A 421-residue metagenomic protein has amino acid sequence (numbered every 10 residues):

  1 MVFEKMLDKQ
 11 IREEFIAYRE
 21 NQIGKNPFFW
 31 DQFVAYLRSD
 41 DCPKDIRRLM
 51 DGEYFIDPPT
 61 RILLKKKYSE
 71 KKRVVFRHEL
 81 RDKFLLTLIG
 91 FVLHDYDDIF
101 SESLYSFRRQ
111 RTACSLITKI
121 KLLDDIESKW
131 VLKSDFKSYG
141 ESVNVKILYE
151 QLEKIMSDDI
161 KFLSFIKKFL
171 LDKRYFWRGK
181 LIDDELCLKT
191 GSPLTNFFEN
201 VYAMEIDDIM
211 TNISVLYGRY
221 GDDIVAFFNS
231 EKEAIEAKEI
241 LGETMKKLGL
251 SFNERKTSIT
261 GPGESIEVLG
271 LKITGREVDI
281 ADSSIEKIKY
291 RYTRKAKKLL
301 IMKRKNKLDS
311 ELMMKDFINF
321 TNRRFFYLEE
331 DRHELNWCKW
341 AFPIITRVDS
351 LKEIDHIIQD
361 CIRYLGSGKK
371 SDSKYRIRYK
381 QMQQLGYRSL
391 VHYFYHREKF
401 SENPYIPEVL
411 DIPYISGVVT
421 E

Functional and structural regions predicted by a protein language model:
M1-P43, K369, Y375-Q383, S401-E421: Non-catalytic, polymerase-adjacent accessory regions of viral genome-replication enzymes
Y36-P58: Amphipathic alpha-helical blocks
L49, T118-G221, V225-T244, L250-S251 (+2 more regions): Conserved polymerase palm-domain catalytic core
F55-K67, K167-I182, L328-H333: Active-site-adjacent bridging/hinge elements
K71-S101, D184-T211: Conserved pre-motif C helix in the palm subdomain of viral-like polymerases
K83, T87, G179, D183 (+3 more regions): Right-hand nucleic-acid polymerase module
L86-N144: Active-site-proximal segment of RNA-dependent polymerases
